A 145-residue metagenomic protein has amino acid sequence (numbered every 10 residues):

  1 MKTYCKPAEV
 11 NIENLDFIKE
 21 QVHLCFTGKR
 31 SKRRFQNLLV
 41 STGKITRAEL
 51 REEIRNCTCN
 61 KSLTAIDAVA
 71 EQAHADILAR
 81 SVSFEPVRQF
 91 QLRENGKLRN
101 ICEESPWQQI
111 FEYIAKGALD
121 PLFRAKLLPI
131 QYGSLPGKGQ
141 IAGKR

Functional and structural regions predicted by a protein language model:
M1-A75: Non-catalytic, polymerase-adjacent accessory regions of viral genome-replication enzymes
K2-I12, E20-L24, G28-K29, E112 (+1 more regions): Active-site-proximal segment of RNA-dependent polymerases
N14, S31-R33, R80, C102-E103 (+2 more regions): Glycine-centered flexibility motif
R33, L92, A115: Catalytic palm active-site di-aspartate
E52-T58, E85-E112, K126-A142: Short, conserved non-catalytic motifs in the polymerase core
A70-V87: An acidic intrinsically disordered interaction segment
I77, S81, E94-G96, L119 (+1 more regions): Generic hydrophobic/packing signal
